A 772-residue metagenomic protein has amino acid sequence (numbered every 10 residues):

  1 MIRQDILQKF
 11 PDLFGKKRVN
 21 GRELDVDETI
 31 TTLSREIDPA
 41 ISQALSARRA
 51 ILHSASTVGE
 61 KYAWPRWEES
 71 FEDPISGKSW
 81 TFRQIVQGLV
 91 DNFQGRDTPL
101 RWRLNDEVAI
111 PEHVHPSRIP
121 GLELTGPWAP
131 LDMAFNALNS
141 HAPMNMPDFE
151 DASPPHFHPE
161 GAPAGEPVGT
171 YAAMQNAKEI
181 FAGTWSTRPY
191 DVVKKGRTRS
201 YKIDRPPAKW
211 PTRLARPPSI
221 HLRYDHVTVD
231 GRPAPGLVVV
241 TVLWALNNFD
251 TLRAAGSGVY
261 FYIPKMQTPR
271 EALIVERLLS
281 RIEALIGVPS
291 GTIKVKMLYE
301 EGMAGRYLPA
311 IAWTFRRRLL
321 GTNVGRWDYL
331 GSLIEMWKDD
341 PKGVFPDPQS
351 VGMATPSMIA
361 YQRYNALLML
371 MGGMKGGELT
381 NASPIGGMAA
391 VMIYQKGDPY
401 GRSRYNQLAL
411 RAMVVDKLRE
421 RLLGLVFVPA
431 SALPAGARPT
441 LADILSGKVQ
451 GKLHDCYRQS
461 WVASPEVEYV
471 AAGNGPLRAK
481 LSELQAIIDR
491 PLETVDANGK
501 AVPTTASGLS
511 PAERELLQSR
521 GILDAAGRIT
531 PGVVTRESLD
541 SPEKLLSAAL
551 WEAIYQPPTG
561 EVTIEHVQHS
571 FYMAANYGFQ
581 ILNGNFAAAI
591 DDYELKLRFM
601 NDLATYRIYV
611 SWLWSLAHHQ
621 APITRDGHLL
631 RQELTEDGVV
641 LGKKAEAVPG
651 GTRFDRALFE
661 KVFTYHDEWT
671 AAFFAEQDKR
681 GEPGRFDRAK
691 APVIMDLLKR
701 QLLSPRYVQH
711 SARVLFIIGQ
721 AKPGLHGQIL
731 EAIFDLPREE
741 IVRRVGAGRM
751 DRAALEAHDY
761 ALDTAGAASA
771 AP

Functional and structural regions predicted by a protein language model:
I2-L7, P11-G15, D25, Y62 (+8 more regions): Conserved alpha/beta-domain cores
N20-E72, S76-G77, N145: A charged N-terminal "starter" segment
I110-E112: Aromatic-rich, solvent-exposed beta-strand/loop patch
P167: Basic, glycine/lysine-rich polyanion-binding surfaces/domains
